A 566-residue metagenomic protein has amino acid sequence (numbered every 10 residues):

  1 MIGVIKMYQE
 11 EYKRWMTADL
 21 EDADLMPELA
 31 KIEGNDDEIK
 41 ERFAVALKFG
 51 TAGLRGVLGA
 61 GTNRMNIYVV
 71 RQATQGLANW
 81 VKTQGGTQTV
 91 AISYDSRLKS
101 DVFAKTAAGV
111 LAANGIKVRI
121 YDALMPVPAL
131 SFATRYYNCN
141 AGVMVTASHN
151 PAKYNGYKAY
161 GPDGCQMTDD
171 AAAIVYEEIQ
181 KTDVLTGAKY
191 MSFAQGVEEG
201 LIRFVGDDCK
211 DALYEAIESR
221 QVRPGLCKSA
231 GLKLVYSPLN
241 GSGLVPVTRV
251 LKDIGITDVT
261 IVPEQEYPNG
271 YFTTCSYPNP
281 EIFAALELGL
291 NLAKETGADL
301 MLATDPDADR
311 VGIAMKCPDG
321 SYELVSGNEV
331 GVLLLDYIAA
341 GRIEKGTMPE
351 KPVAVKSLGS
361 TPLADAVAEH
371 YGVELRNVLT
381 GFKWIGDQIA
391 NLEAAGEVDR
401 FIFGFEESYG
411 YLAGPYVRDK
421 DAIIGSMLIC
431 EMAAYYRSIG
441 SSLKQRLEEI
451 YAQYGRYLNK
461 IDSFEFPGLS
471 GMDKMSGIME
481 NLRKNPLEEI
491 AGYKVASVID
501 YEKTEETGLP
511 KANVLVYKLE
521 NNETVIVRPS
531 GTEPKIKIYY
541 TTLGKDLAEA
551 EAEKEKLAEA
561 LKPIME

Functional and structural regions predicted by a protein language model:
V4, Y12-A107, N114, G196-V197 (+2 more regions): An N-terminal, well-structured beta->alpha segment
E38-F43, L47, N155-E287, L292-A293: Gly/Ser/Thr-enriched, mixed-charge loops and adjacent short helices that form phosphate/oxyanion-binding elements
F43-N63, A147-S148, L234, P238-V250 (+4 more regions): Conserved phosphate/anionic-ligand binding catalytic regions in large, soluble enzymes, centered on
A52, I92, L130, V143 (+11 more regions): Buried hydrophobic positions in well-ordered alpha/beta secondary-structure cores of metabolic enzymes
A91-Y154, K252-G312: N-terminal small/polar loop signature for handling phosphorylated ligands or for N-terminal nucleophile
V102-L111, Y154-G161, D309-E329, A364: Short Gly/Thr/Asp-enriched flexible loops that form oxyanion-binding sites at enzyme active sites
Y160-Y190, N328-K351, K356-D365, A422: Glycine-rich phosphate-binding loop plus the immediately following alpha-helix
K294, A298-L300, S321-E323, G341-R528 (+3 more regions): Phosphate-binding and adjacent anionic-ligand microenvironments
